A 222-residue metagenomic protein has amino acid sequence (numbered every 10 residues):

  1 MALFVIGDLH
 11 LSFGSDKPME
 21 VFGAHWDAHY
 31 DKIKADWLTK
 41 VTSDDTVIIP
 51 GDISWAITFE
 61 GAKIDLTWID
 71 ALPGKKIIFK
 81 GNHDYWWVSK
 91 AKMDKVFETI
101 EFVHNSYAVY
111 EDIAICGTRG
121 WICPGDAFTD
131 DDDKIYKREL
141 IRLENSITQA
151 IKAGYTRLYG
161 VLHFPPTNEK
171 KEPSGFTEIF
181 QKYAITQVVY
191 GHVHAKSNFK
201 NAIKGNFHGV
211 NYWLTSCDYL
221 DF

Functional and structural regions predicted by a protein language model:
A2, S15-Y110, E172-I185, H208-V210 (+1 more regions): Core catalytic region of metal-dependent phosphoesterases/phosphodiesterases, especially metallo-beta-lactamase-like
A2-D8: Short, hydrophobic/glycine-enriched beta-strand segments
G7, G117, L214-S216: Pocket-edge structural micro-motifs
D8, G51-D52, G81-N82, H163 (+1 more regions): Active-site glycine-centered loops adjacent to acidic/histidine catalytic or metal-binding residues that shape
L9-D16, Y85-E172: Conserved catalytic scaffold of divalent metal-dependent phosphoesterases
L11, S54-W55, P166, A195: Short active-site segment of divalent metal-dependent hydrolases/proteases that encodes the spacing between
K32-T46, D131-K200: His/acidic metal-ligating clusters that form di-metal
T186-F222: Long hydrophobic alpha-helical segments typical of transmembrane helices together with their membrane-interfacial
